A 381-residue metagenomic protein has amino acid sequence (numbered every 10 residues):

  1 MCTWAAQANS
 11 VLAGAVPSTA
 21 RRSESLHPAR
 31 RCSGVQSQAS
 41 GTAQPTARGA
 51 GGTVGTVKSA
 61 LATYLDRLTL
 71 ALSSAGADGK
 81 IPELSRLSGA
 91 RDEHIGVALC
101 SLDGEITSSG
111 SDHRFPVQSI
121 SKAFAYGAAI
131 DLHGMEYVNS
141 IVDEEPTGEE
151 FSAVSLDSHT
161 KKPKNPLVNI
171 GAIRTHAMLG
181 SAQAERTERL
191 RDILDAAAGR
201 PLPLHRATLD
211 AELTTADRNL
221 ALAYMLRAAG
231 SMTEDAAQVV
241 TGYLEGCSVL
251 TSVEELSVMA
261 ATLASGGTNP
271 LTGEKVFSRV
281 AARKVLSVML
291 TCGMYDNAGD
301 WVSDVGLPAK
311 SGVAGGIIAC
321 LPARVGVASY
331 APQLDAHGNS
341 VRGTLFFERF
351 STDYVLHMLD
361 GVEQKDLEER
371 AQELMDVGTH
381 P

Functional and structural regions predicted by a protein language model:
M1-V16: N-terminal chloroplast transit peptides
S23-V54: N-terminal organelle-targeting presequences
G52-L70, S74, K80, L220 (+5 more regions): Ser/Thr/Pro-rich, acidic low-complexity intrinsically disordered regulatory segments
G55-A77, A129-L244: Active-site-adjacent helix/loop patches that line small-molecule binding or acyl-intermediate pockets
L72-S109, I318-A319: A short, well-structured edge-of-sheet supersecondary motif
D103-G104, P116-N139, M259, V327: Active-site SXXK
A184, L213, Y224-K284, H337-S340: Penicillin-binding protein/beta-lactamase superfamily catalytic region
G266-P381: Structured C-terminal helix/loop/strand segments within mature extracytoplasmic catalytic/sensor domains
